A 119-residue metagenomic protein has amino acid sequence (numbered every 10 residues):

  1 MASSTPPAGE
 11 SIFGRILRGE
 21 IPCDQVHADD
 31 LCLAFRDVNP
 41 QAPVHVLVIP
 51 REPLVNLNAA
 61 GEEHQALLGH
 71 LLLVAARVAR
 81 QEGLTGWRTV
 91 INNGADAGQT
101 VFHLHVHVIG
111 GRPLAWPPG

Functional and structural regions predicted by a protein language model:
M1-G119: HIT superfamily nucleotide-processing domains
